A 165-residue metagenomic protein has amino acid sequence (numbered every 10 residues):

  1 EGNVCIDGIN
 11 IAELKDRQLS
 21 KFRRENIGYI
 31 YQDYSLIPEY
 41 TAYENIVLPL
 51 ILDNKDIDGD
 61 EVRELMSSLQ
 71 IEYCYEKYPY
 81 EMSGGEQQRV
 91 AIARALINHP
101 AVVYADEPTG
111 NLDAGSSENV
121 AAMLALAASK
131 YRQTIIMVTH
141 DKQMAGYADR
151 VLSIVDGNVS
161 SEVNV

Functional and structural regions predicted by a protein language model:
E1-Y147, V151-S153: ABC family nucleotide-binding domain
E13, N164-V165: Short amphipathic beta-strand/extended segments with alternating polar/hydrophobic composition
V151-V163: H-loop (His-switch) and adjacent beta-strand-loop-beta switch element of ABC-type ATPase nucleotide-binding domains
